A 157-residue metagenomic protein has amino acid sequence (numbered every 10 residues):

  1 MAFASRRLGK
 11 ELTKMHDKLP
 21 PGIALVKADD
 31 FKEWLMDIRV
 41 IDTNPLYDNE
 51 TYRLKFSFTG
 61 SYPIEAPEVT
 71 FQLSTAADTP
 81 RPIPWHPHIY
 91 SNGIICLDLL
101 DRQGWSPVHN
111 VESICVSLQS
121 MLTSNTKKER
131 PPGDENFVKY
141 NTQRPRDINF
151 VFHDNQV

Functional and structural regions predicted by a protein language model:
M1-L46, N155: Start-of-domain signal
A2-L8, M15, A66-V157: Domain-scale recognition of soluble eukaryotic interaction modules
L19-P21, D30-W34, E50-Y52, E65-P67 (+1 more regions): Core residues of folded domains in eukaryotic genome-function proteins
A28, L46-D48, I89, E112: A generic structural micro-feature
D37-R39, K55-S57, T70, D98: Residue-level recognition of well-ordered beta-strand positions that form the cores of beta-sheet-rich folds across
I41-N44, F58-I64, S74-D78: Short, charged/polar surface micro-motifs in flexible loops or helix N-caps
D48-G60: Conserved SET/PR-domain catalytic core that frames the SAM/AdoMet-binding pocket
